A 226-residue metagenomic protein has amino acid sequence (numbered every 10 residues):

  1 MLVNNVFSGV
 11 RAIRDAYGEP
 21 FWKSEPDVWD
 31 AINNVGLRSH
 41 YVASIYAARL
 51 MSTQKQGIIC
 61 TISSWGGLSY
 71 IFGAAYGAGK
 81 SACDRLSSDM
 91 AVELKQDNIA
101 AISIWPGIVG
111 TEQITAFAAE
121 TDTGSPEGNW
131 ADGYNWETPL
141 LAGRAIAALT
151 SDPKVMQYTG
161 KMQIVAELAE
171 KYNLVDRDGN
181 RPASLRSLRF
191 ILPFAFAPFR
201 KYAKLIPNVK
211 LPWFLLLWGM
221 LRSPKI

Functional and structural regions predicted by a protein language model:
M1: Short SAM/SAH-binding signature in class I
N4-F7, G57-S64, A100-W105, T159 (+1 more regions): Structural signature of the Rossmann-like NAD(P)-dependent dehydrogenase/reductase core
N5-A16: Conserved NAD(P)H cofactor-binding loop of Rossmann-fold oxidoreductase domains
R14-N33: Short alpha-helical oligomerization interface
P20-P26, S52, I58-Q96, G107-V109 (+1 more regions): Catalytic loop of short-chain dehydrogenase/reductase
S44-I45, S88: A short, exposed helix-loop element centered on a Lys and neighboring polar residues
S103, E120-L215: C-terminal helical subdomain
